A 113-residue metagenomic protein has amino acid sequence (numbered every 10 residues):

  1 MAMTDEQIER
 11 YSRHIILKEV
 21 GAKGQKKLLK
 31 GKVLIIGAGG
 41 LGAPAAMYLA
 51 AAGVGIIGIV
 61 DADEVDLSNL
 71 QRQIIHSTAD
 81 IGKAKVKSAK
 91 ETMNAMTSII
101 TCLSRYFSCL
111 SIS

Functional and structural regions predicted by a protein language model:
M1-S113: Adenine nucleotide-associated cytosolic modules
